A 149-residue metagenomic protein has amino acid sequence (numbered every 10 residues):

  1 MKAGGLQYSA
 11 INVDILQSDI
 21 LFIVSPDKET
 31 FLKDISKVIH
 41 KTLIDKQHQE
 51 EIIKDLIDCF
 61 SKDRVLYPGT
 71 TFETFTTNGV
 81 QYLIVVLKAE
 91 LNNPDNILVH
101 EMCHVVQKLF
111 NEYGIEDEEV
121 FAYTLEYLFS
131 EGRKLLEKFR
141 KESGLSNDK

Functional and structural regions predicted by a protein language model:
M1-I44, L66-T70, N111, N147-K149: N-terminal low-structure segments adjacent to metalloprotease catalytic domains across cellular compartments
I20-I23, V105-F110, L128-G132: Generic hydrophobic, helix-prone segments enriched in Leu/Val/Ile
T30-F31, L91-L98: Short, surface-exposed beta-strand/loop "edge" segments at domain boundaries and coil↔beta transitions
K41-N92, V105: Active-site scaffold of zinc-dependent metalloenzymes
K88, N92, G114, A122: Acidic-and-aromatic substrate-binding clefts and catalytic sites of carbohydrate-active enzymes
N96-K108: Active-site recognition of the HExxH zinc-binding catalytic motif
I115-S146: Post-HExxH zinc-binding segment in Zn-dependent metallohydrolases
